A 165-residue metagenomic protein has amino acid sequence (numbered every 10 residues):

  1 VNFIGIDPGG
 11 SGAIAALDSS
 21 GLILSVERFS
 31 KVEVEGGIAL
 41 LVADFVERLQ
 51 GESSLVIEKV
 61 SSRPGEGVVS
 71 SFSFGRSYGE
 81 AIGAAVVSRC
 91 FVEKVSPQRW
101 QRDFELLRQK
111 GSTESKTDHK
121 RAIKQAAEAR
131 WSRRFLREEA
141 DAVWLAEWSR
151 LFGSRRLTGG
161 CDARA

Functional and structural regions predicted by a protein language model:
V1-A165: Phosphate- and other anionic-substrate recognition elements at nucleic-acid/protein interfaces
